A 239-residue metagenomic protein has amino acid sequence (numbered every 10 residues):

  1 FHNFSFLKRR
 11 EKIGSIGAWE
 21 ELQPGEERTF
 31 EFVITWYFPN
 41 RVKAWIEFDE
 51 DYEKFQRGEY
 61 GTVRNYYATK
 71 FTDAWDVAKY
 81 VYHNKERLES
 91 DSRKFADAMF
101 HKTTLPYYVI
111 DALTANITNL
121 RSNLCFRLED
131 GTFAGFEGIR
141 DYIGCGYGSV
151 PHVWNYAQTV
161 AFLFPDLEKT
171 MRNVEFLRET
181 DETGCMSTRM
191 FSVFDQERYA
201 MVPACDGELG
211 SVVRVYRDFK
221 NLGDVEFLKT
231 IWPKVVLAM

Functional and structural regions predicted by a protein language model:
N3-F6: Short, Gly/Pro- and small/polar-rich lid/capping loops
K8-I13, W19, E26, F30-E31 (+2 more regions): Substrate-binding groove/exosite segments of carbohydrate-active enzymes
W36-I46: Short, Lys/Arg- and Gly-enriched loop/turn segments at beta-strand edges
N40, E50, K54, D181-C185: Charge-rich, low-complexity amphipathic helices in intrinsically disordered tails/linkers adjacent to domains
W45-T69: Glycine/proline-rich low-complexity spacer/linker segments in large multi-domain proteins
